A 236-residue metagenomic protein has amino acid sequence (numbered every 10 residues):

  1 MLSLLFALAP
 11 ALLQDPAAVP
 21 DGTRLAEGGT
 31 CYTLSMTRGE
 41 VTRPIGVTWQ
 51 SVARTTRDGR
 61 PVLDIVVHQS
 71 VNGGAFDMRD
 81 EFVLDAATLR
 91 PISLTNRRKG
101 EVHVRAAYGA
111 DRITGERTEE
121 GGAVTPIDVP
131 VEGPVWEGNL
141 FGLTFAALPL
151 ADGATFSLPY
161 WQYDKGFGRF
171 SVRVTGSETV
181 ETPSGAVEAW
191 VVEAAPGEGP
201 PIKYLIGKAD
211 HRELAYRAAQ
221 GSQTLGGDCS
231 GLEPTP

Functional and structural regions predicted by a protein language model:
L2-A11: Sec-dependent N-terminal signal peptides
L12-D111, D152-P236: Acidic, serine/threonine-rich low-complexity disordered tracts
D111-G153: Surface-exposed beta-loop interaction hotspot
